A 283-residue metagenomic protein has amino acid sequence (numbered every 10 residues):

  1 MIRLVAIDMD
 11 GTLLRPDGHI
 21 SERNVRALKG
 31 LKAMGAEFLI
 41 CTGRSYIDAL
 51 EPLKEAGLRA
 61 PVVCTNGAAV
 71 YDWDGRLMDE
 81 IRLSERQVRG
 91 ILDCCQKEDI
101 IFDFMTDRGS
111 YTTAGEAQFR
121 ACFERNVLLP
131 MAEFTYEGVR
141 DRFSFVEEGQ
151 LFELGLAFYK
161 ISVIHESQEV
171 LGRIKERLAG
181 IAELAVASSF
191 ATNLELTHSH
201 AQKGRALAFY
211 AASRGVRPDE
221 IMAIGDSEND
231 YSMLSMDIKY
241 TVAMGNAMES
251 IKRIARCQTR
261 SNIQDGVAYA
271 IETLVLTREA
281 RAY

Functional and structural regions predicted by a protein language model:
M1-L4, D8, R15, I20-S21 (+1 more regions): Mg2+-dependent phosphoryl-transfer enzymes with acidic/Ser/Thr/Gly-rich catalytic loops
E22-V127: Active-site phosphate-binding/coordination module
N24, A49-L53, I174, I251 (+1 more regions): Hydrophobic packing residues within well-ordered alpha-helices of enzyme cores
L31, T42, N66, I161 (+3 more regions): Residue-level signal for inorganic ion chemistry
G35-L39, R59-A60, K160, D219-E220 (+1 more regions): Short active-site oxyanion
E37, I101, A185, Y240 (+1 more regions): Residue-level detector of anion-binding/catalytic polar loops
A56-L58, N66, I181-A182, M236-I238 (+1 more regions): Short, structured coil segments at secondary-structure junctions
C94, E98, M105-I224: Conserved acidic, metal-coordinating active-site core of Asp-based, Mg2+-dependent phosphoryl-transfer enzymes
